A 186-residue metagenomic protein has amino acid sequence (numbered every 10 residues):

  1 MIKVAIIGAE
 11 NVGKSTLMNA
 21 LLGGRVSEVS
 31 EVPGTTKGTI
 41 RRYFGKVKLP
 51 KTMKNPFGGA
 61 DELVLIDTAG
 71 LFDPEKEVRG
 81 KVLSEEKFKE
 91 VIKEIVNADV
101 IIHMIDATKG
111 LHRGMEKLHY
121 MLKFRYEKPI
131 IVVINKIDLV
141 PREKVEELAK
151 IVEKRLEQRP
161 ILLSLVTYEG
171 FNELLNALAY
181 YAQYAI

Functional and structural regions predicted by a protein language model:
M1-G80: Conserved G1/Walker A P-loop phosphate-binding module
M1-K3, K136, L175: Flexible nucleotide-interacting loop at or near the entrance of a catalytic core
A20-L22, V78-K81, E116-H119, E146-A149 (+1 more regions): Short, glycine/charged-enriched secondary-structure capping and boundary segments
T35, G70-F72, T108-G110, K136-V140 (+1 more regions): Conserved nucleotide-binding/hydrolysis micro-motifs of P-loop NTPases
T52-L63, T68-N97, A107-K123: Switch II of P-loop NTPase G domains
F88-Q158: Conserved C-terminal guanine-recognition region of P-loop GTPase G domains, centered on the G4
D138-I186: Canonical P-loop GTPase G-domain recognition
